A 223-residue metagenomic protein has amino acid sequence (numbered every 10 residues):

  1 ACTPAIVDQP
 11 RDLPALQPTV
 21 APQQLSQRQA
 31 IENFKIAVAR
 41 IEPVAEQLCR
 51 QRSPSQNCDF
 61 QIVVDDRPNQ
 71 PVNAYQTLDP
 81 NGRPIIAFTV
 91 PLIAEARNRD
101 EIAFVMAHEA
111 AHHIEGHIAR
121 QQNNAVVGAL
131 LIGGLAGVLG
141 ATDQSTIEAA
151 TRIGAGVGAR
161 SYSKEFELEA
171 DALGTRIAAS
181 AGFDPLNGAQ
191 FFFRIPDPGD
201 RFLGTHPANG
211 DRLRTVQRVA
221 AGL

Functional and structural regions predicted by a protein language model:
T3-V126, S180-A181, R201-L203: Peri-catalytic and regulatory segments of divalent metal-dependent proteins
Q9, I118-E148, A189-F192: Post-HEXXH active-site segment of zinc metalloproteases
L16, A45, R120-A125, T151-G154 (+2 more regions): Charged, low-complexity, helix-prone segments enriched in Lys/Glu/Asp/Gln
I31, K35-E42, T89-V90, R99 (+11 more regions): Extracytoplasmic/secreted envelope proteins and their assembly/folding machinery, especially bacterial periplasmic
F88, V157, P198: Residue-level signal for pocket-adjacent positions within structured domains
G140-N187: Metalloprotease/metallohydrolase-associated module, dominated by Zn2+-dependent proteases
S163, A181-L223: Long, well-structured alpha-helical subdomains associated with metal-dependent extracellular/ecto-lumenal hydrolases
